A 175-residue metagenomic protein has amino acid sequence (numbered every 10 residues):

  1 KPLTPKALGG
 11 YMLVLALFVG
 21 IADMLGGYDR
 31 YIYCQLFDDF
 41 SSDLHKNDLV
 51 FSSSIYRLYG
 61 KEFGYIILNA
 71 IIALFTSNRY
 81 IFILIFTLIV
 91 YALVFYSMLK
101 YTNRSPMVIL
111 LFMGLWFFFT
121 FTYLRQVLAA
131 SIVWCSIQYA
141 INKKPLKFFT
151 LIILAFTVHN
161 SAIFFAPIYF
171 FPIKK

Functional and structural regions predicted by a protein language model:
K1-K175: Terminal, non-globular segments
